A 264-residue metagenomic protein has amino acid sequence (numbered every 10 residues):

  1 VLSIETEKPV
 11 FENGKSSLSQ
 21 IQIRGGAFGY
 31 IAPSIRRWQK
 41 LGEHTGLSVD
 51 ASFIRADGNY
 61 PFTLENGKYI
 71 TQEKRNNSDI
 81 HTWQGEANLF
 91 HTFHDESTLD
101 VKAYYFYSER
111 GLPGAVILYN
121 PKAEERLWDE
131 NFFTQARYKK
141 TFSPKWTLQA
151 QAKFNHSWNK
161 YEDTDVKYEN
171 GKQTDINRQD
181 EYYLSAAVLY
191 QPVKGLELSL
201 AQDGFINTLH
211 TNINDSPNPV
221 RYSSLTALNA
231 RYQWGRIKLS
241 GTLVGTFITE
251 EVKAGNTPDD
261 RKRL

Functional and structural regions predicted by a protein language model:
V1-Q22, I31-R36: N-terminal periplasmic accessory domains that precede and gate Gram-negative outer-membrane beta-barrel machines
T6, P33-Q39, A87-H91, T134-K140 (+2 more regions): Residues on the lipid-exposed face of transmembrane beta-strands in outer-membrane beta-barrel proteins
K15-S19, I31, E43-L47, W83 (+5 more regions): Outer-envelope beta-barrel architecture signal
S19-I23, V49-A51, A87-L89, V101-A103 (+3 more regions): Membrane-embedded beta-strand positions of outer-membrane beta-barrel proteins
I23-A27, F53-D57, Y105-E109, F154-W158 (+3 more regions): Transmembrane beta-strands of outer-membrane beta-barrel pores
R24, G29-P33, D79-W83, W128-F132 (+5 more regions): Residues that define the transmembrane beta-barrel architecture of outer-membrane proteins
A56-F62, Q72-Q84, F90-Q149, F154-D180 (+1 more regions): Flexible loop and strand-edge segments within Gram-negative outer membrane beta-barrel domains
V193-D203, N207, T211-L264: Structural signature of Gram-negative outer-membrane beta-barrels, strongest in the C-terminal barrel of TonB-dependent
